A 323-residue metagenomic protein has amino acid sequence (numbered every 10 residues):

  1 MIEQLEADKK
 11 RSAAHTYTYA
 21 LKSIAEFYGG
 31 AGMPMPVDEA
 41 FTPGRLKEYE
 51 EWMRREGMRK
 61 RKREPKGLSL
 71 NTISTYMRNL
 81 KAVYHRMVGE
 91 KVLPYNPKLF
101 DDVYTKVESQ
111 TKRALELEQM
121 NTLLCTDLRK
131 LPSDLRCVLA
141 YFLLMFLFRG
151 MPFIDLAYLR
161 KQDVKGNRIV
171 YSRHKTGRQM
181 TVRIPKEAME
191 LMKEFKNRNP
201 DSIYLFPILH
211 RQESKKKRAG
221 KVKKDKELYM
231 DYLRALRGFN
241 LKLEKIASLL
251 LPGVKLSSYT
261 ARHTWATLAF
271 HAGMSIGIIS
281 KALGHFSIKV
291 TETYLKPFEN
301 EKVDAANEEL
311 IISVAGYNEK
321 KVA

Functional and structural regions predicted by a protein language model:
I2-S12, K22-T111, T126-R129: N-terminal core-binding DNA-recognition domain of tyrosine recombinases/integrases
K98-F153, A157: Basic, Lys/Arg- and aromatic-enriched nucleic-acid-binding interface segment
A114, R173-G177, L283-E308: Catalytic-site neighborhood detector that most strongly recognizes the C-terminal catalytic loop/helix of tyrosine
K130-S133, D231, N240-K281: Short, basic (Lys/Arg/His-rich) helix/loop patches that form interaction surfaces in the mid-to-C-terminal regions
Y158-N197, L209-R211: Conserved tyrosine-mediated DNA breakage-rejoining catalytic core shared by Y-recombinases
Q162-R168, P252-K255, M274-T293, V322: Short, polar N-cap/turn motifs at the start of nucleic acid-interacting alpha helices
R183-K186, K296-A323: DNA/chromatin major-groove-contacting recognition/catalytic segments
P200, I208-K216, V222-K226, E309-A323: C-terminal secondary-structure termini that scaffold catalytic or DNA-interacting sites
